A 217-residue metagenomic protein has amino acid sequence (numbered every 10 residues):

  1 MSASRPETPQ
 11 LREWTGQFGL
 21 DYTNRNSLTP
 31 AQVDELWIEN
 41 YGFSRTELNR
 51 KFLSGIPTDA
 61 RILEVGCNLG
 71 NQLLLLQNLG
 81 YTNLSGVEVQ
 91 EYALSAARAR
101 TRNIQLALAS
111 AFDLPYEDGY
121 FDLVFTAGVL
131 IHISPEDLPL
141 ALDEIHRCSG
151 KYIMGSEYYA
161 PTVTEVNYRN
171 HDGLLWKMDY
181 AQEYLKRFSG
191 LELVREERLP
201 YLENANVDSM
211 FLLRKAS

Functional and structural regions predicted by a protein language model:
M1-P115, I133-L140, R147, Y152-S217: Class I (Rossmann-like) S-adenosyl-L-methionine-dependent methyltransferase catalytic domain, capturing the SAM-binding
F125: A conserved beta-strand element that flanks and buttresses the S-adenosyl-L-methionine
V129: Hydrophobic adenine-recognition pocket in adenosine-nucleotide-binding enzymes
